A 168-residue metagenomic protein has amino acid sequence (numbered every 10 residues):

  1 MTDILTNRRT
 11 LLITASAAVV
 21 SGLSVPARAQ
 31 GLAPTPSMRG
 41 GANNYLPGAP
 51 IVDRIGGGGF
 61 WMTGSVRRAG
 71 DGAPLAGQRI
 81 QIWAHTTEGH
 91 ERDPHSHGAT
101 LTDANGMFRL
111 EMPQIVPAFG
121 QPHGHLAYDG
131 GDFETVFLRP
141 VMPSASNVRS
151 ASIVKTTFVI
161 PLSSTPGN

Functional and structural regions predicted by a protein language model:
M1-V19: N-terminal secretory signal peptides and thylakoid transit peptides that target proteins across membranes
P26-R28: Sec/Tat signal peptide C-region and signal peptidase I cleavage site
G31-G167: Beta-strand-dominated extracellular/periplasmic modules and repeats in secreted or surface-exposed proteins
